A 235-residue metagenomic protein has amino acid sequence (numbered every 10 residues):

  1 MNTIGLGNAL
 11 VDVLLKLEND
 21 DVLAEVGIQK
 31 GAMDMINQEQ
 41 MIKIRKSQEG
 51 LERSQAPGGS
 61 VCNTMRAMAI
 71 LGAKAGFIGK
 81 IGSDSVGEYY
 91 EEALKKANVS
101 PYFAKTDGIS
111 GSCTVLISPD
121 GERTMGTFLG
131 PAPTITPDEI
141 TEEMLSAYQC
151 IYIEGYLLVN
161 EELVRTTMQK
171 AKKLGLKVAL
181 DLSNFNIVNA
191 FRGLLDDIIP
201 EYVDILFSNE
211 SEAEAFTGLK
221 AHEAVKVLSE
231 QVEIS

Functional and structural regions predicted by a protein language model:
M1-I78: Glycine-rich phosphate/adenosyl-contacting loop at the front of the ribokinase-like
A69, K95, K172-K173, S229: Anion (oxyanion) recognition and catalysis
A75, P101, V178-A179, S235: Hydrophobic beta-strand scaffold residues
A93-S110: A glycine-rich helix N-cap at a beta->alpha junction
Y102-K105, V115-L158: Conserved phosphate-binding/catalytic loop of the ribokinase/pfkB sugar-kinase fold
L174-K177, S183-S235: Conserved phosphate/ATP/ADP-binding segment of small-molecule kinases
